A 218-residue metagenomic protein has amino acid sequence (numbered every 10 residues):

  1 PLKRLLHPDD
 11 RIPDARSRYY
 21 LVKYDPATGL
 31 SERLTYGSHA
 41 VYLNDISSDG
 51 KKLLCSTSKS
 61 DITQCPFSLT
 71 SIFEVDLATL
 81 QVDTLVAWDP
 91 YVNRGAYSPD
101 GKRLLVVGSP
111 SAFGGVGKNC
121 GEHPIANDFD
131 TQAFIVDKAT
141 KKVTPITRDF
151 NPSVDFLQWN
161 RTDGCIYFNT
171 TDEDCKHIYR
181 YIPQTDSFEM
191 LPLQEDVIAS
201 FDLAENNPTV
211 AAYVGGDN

Functional and structural regions predicted by a protein language model:
P1-Y20, T35-V41, T57-I72, V86-N93 (+5 more regions): A flexible loop/linker signature enriched in serine peptidases of the S9 family
D25-G29, D76-L80, D137-K141, I182-D186: Short loop/turn segments that connect beta-strands within beta-propeller blades
S48-D49, P99-D100, R161-T162, A204-N206: Residue-level detector of Asp-centered blade-edge/turn motifs that repeat once per structural unit in beta-propeller
L53, G101-L104, C165-I166, P208-A211: Hydrophobic beta-strand positions that form the internal "hydrophobic ladder" of WD40/Gbeta-like beta-propeller blades
I198-N218: Serine-hydrolase catalytic core recognition
